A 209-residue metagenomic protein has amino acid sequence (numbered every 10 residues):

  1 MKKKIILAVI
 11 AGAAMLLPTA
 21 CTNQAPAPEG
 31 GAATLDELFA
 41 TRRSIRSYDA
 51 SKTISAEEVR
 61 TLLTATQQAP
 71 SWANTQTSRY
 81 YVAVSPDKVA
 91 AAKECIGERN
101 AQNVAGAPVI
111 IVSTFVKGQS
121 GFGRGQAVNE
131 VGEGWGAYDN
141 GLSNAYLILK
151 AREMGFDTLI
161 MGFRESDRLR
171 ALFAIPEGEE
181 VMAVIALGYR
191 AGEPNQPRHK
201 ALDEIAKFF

Functional and structural regions predicted by a protein language model:
M1-L7: Bacterial N-terminal signal peptides that target proteins for export
K3, A14-M15: Cysteine-dependent hydrolase recognition
A8, L16-F209: Acidic, surface-exposed loops and disordered segments
